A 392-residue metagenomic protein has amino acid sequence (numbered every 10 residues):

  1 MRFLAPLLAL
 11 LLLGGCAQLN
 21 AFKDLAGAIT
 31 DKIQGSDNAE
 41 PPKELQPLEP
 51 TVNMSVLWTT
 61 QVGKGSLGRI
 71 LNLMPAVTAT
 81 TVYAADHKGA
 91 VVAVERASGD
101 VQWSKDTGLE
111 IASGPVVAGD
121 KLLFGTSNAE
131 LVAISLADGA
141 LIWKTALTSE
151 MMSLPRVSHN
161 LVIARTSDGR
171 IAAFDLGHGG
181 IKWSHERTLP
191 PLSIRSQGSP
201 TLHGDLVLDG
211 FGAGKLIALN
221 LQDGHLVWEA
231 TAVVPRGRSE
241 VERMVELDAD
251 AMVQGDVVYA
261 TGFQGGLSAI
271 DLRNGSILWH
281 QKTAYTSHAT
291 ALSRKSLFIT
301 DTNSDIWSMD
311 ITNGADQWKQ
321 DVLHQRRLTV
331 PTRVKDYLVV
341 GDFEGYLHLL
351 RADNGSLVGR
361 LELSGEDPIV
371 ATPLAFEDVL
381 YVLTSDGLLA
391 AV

Functional and structural regions predicted by a protein language model:
L13-G15: C-terminal motif of bacterial Sec signal peptides marking the signal peptidase cleavage site
N20-I29, T51-A76, W103-A118, L141-S158 (+5 more regions): Extracytoplasmic beta-rich repeat domains
T30-T59, L226: Blade/loop signatures of beta-propeller domains
D86, T126-S127, T166, F211-G212 (+4 more regions): Structural signature of WD-repeat beta-propellers
G89, A129-E130, G169, G214 (+4 more regions): Short coil/turn segments within WD40 beta-propeller repeats
E95-S98, S135-D138, D175-G179, L221-G224 (+3 more regions): Short loop/turn segments that connect beta-strands within beta-propeller blades
